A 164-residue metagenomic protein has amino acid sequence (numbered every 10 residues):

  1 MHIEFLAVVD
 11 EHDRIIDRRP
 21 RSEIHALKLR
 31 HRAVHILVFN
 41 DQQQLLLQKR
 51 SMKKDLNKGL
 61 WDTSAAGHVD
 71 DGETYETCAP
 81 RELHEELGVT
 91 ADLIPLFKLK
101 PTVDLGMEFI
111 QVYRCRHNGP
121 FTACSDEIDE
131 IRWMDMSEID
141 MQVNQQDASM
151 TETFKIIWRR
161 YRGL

Functional and structural regions predicted by a protein language model:
M1-H35, D41: Acidic, metal-coordinating catalytic segment for phosphate/diphosphate chemistry, firing primarily on the Nudix
E4, R32-V34, A65, F109 (+1 more regions): Residues that flank catalytic or metal-binding motifs in active/ligand-binding sites
L6, Q44-L45, I131-R132: A residue-level structural signature of the nucleotidyltransferase/glycosyltransferase Rossmann-like core
I15-R18, Q43-K49, P120-C124: Short, well-ordered strand-loop elements centered on a beta-strand within folded domains, enriched for acidic residues
R19-S22, G59, D71, F97-K100 (+1 more regions): Nudix hydrolase/Nudix homology domain
H35-A65: A glycine-rich, hydrophobic loop/mini-helix early in the fold
L46-L47, S64-L96: The catalytic Nudix box helix
